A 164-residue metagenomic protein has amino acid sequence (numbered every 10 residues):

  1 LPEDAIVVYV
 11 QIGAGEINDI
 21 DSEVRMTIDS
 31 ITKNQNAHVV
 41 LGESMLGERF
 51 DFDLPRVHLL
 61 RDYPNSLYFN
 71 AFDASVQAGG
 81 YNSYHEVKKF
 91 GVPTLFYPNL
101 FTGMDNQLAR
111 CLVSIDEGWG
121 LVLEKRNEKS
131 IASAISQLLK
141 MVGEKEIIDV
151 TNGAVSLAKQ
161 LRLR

Functional and structural regions predicted by a protein language model:
L1-A74, K125: Donor-nucleotide binding loops and adjacent catalytic segments primarily of GT-B fold Leloir glycosyltransferases
I12, L60, G79, P98-N99 (+2 more regions): Small/polar loops that bind or transfer phosphate-bearing groups
D21-E23, F52-D53, V87-F90, L108-A109: Short amphipathic alpha-helical segments
E43-M45, Y63-P64, N82, N106 (+2 more regions): Short beta->alpha linker loops
D62-Q107: A donor-sugar binding/catalytic signature common to diverse glycosyltransferases and related nucleotide-sugar
N70-D73, R126, Q137-I148: Long, positively charged, glycine-interspersed low-complexity recognition regions
F90-S136: Nucleotide-sugar donor-binding patch of glycosyltransferase catalytic domains
S133-M141, I148-R164: C-terminal alpha-helical cap of glycosyltransferases
